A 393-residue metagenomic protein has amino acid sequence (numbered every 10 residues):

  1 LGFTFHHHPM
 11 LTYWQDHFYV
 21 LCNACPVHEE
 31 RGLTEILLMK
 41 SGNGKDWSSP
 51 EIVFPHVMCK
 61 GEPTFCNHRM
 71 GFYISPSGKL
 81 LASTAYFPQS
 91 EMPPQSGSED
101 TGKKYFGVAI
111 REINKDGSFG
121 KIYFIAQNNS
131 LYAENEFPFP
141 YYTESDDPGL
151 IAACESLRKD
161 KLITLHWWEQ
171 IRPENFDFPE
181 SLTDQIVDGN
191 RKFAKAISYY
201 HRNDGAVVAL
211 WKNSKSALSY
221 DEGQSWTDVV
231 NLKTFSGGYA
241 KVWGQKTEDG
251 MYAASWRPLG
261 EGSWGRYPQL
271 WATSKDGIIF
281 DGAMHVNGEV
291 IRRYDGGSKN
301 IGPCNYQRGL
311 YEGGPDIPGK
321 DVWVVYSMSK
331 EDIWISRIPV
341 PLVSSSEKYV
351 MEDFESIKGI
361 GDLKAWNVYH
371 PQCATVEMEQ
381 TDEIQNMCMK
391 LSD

Functional and structural regions predicted by a protein language model:
H6-H8, W14, V27-S77: Blade-loop segments of beta-propeller domains
H7-M10, C66-F72, A196-S198, A240-W243 (+1 more regions): Beta-propeller and closely related beta-sheet repeat lectin domains
H17-L21, G78-A82, D204-V208, G250-A254 (+1 more regions): Entry beta-strands of beta-propeller and related beta-repeat scaffolds
E35-G44, S96-D116, S216-A217, P268-G277 (+1 more regions): Beta-propeller blade signature
M58-E62, K233-K241, G277-G314: Conserved blade-ending motifs and adjacent loop-strand segments that build the rim/top face of beta-propeller domains
M58-P138: Asp-box/WD-like beta-propeller blade repeats and closely related beta-sheet repeat scaffolds
S236-N287: Loop/turn-rich, solvent-exposed surfaces of beta-rich toroidal or solenoidal domains
K358-S392: Extracellular glycan-recognition surfaces and repeat-rich motifs
